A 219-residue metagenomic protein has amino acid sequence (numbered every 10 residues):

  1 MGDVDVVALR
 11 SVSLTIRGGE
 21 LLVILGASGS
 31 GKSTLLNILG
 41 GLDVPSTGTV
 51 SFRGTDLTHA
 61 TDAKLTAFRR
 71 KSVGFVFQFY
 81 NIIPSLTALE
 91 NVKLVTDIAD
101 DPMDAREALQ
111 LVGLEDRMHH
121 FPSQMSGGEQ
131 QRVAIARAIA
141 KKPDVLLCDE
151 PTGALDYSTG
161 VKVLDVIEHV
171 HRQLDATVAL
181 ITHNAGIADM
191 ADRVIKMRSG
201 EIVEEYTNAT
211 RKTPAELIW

Functional and structural regions predicted by a protein language model:
M1-A191, K196-M197, I202: ABC family nucleotide-binding domain
E201-W219: Conserved beta-strand-loop-alpha-helix hinge in the C-terminal portion of ABC ATPase nucleotide-binding domains
